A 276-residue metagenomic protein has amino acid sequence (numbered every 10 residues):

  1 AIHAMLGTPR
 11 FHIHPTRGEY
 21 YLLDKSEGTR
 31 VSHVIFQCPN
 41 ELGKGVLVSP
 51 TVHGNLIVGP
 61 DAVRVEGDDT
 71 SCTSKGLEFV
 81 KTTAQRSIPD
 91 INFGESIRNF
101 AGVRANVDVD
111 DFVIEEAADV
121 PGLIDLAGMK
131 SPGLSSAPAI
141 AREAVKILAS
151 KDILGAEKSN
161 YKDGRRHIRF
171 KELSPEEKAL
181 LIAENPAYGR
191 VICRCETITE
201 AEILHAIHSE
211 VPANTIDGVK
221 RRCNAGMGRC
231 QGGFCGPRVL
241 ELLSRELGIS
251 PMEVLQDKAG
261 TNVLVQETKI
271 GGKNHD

Functional and structural regions predicted by a protein language model:
A1-G43, G67-E78: Predominantly flavin-linked oxidoreductase catalytic cores and closely associated redox partners
M5, E143, I147, K151 (+1 more regions): Active-site catalytic microenvironments for nucleophilic, acid-base chemistry
R10-F11, I91-E95, G155-A156, I249-Q256: Short, surface-exposed acidic
G18, Y161-K162, Q256-T261: Short linear loop/turn motifs
P39, G43-K44, S49-H53, R64 (+4 more regions): C-terminal catalytic lobe of FAD-dependent flavoproteins
D68-D69, T199-E210, G233-P251: Iron-sulfur (Fe-S) cluster-binding segments and ferredoxin-like electron-carrier domains, especially [2Fe-2S]
K220-G236, E253-H275: Short Fe-S-cluster ligation motifs
